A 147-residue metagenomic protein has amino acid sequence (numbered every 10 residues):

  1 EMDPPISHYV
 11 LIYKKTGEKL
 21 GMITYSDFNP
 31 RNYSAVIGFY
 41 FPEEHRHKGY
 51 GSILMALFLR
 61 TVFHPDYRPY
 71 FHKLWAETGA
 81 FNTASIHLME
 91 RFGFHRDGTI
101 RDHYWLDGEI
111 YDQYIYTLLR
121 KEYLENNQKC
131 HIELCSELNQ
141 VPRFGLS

Functional and structural regions predicted by a protein language model:
E1-I6: Active-site rim helix/loop that mediates acceptor-substrate recognition in acyltransferases
H8, I12-S147: Acyl-donor (CoA/ACP) binding surface of acyl/acetyltransferases
